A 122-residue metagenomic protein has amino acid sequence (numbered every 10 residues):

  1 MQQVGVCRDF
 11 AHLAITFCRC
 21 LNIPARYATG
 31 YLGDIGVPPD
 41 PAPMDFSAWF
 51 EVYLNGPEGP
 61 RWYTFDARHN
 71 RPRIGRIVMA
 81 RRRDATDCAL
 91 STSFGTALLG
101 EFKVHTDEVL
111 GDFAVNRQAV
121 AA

Functional and structural regions predicted by a protein language model:
M1-Q3: Short, conserved helix/loop micro-motifs enriched in His/Cys and acidic residues
D9-T96: Hydrophobic/aromatic-rich core segments of domains that either
G95-L98, E108-D112: Extended, aromatic/histidine-rich regions of cofactor-dependent oxidoreductases associated with respiratory
L110, A114-A122: Alpha-helical and coiled-coil interaction segments, frequently adjacent to or embedded within charge-biased
